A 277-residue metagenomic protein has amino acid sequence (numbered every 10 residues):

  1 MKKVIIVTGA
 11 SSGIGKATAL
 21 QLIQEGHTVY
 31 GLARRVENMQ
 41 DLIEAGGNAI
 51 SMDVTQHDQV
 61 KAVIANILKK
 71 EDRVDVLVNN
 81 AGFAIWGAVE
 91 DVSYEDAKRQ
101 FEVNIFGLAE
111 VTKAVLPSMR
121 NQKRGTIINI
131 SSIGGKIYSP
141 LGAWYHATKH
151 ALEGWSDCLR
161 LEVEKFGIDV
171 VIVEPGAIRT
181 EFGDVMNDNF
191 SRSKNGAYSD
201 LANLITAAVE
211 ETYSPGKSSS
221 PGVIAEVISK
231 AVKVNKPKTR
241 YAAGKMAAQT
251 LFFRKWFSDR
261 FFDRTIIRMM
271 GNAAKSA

Functional and structural regions predicted by a protein language model:
S11-S12: Conserved glycine-rich cofactor-binding loop
M52-A62, Y94: The beta1-alpha1 cofactor-binding region of Rossmann-like NAD(H)/NADP(H)-dependent oxidoreductases
N66-N79, I85: A glycine-rich helix->loop->beta "capping" turn within Rossmann-like NAD(P)(H)-dependent oxidoreductase domains
A88-V89, D96-K98: Substrate-binding pocket helix/loop in short-chain dehydrogenase/reductase
T112, T148-A151: Active-site helix of classical SDR
S132: Residue(s) in the substrate-gating loop at a strand-loop-helix junction that position the organic substrate next
E164-S214: C-terminal beta-strand-loop-alpha-helix "lid" module of Rossmann-like NAD(P)-dependent dehydrogenases
